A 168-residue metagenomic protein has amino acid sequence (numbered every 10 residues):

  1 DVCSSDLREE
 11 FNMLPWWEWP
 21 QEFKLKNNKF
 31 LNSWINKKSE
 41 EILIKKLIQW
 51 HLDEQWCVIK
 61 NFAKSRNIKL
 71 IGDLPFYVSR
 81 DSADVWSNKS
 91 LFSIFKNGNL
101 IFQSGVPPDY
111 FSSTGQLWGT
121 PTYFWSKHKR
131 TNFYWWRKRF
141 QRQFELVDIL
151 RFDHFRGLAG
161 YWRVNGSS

Functional and structural regions predicted by a protein language model:
V2-S4: Short, small-residue-biased leader/transition segments that mark boundaries at the very start of proteins
D6-K46, W86-H128, W162-S168: Aromatic- and acidic-residue-enriched carbohydrate-binding clefts of CAZyme catalytic domains
L7-E9, Q55-F62, K129-L150: An active-site-proximal structural segment forming one wall of the substrate-binding cleft that immediately precedes
M13-L14, L146-I149, R156, Y161: Intrinsically disordered or highly flexible coil/loop and linker segments, enriched in small and charged/polar residues
K24, K64-R66, I71, E145 (+1 more regions): Acidic, mature catalytic/reactive cores of soluble proteins
K45, Q49-V78: Conserved, well-ordered alpha-helix/loop/beta-strand core segments that scaffold catalytic motifs
L70-G72, L150-D153: Hydrophobic faces of well-ordered beta-strands that scaffold small-molecule active sites in alpha/beta enzyme cores
L74-S82, L117, R156-Y161: Active-site-proximal loop/turn and secondary-structure-junction residues that shape catalytic pockets, frequently
